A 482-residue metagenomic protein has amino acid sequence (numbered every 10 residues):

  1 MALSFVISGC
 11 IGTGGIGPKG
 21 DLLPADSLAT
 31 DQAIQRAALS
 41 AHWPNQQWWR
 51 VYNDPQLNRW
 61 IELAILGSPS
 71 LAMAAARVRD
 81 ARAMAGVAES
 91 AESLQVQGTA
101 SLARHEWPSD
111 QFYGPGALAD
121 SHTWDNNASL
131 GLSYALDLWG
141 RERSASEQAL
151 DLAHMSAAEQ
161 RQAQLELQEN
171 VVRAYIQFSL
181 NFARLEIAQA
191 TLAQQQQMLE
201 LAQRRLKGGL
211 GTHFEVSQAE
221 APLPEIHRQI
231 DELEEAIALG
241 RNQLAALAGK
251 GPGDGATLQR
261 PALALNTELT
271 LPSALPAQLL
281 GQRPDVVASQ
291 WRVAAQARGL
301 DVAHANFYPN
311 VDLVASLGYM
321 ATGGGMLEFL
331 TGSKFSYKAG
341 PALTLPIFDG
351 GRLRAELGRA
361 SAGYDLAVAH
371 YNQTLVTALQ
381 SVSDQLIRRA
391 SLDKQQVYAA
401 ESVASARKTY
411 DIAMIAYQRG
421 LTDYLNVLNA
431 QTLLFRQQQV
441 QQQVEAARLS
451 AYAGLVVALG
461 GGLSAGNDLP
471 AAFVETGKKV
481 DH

Functional and structural regions predicted by a protein language model:
M1-L66, N126, L150, E234-G281 (+3 more regions): Terminal intrinsically disordered/low-complexity segments used for targeting and assembly
I11, E142, D151, A158-L275 (+6 more regions): Periplasmic alpha-helical coiled-coil/stalk elements that build and connect Gram-negative outer-membrane
I11-N170, V311, A315, I347-L357: Short flexible linkers and secondary-structure junctions
I61, N127-G131, Y175, E220 (+3 more regions): Membrane-embedded beta-strand positions in outer-membrane beta-barrel channels/transporters
A72-M73, E89, L136-Q164, F214 (+6 more regions): Sec/SRP-type N-terminal targeting helices
G86, G131-S133, V302, A342 (+1 more regions): Outer-membrane beta-barrel architecture
G114-A119, A262, F329-S333: Flexible, surface-exposed loop regions and adjacent strand-edge segments of Gram-negative outer-membrane beta-barrel
L206-L210, Y417-L421, A458-G462: A short glycine-centered flexible hinge/capping loop motif at secondary-structure junctions
